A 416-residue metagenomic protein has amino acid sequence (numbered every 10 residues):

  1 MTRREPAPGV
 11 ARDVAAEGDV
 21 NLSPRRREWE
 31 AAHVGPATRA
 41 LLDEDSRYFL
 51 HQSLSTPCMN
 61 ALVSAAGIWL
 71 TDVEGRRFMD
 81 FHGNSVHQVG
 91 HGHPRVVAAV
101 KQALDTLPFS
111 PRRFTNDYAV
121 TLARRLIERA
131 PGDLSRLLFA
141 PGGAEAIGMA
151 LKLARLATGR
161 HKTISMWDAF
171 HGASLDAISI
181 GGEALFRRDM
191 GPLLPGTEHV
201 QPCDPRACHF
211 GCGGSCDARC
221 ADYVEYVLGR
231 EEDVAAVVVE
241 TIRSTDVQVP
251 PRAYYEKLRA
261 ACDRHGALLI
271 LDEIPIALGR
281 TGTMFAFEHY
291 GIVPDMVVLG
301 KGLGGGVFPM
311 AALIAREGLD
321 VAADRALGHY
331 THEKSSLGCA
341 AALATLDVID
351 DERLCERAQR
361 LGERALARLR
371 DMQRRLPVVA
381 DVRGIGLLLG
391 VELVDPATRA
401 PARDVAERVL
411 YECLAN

Functional and structural regions predicted by a protein language model:
R3-R4, P8-N416: Conserved N-terminal phosphate-binding loop of PLP-dependent enzymes in the Aspartate aminotransferase
